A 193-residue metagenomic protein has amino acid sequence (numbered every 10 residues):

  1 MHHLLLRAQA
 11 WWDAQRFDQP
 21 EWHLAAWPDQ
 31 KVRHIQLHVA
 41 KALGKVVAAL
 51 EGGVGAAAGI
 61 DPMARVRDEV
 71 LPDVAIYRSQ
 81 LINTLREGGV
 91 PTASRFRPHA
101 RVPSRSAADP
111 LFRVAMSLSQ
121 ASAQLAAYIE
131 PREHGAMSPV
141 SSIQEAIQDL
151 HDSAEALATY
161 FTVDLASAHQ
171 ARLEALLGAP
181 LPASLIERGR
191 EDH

Functional and structural regions predicted by a protein language model:
M1-H193: Flexible "arm" and connector segments at domain edges
